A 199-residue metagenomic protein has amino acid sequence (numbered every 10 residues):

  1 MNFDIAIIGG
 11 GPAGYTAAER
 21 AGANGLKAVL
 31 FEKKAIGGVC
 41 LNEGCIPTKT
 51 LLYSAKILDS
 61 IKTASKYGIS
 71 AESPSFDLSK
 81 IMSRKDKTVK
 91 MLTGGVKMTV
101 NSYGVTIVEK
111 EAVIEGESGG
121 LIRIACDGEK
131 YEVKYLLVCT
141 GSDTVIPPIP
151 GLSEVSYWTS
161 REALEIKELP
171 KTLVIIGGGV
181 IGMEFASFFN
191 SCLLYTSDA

Functional and structural regions predicted by a protein language model:
M1-G10, K171-I176: Beta1/beta-strand and adjacent pyrophosphate-binding region of the FAD-binding site in flavoprotein oxidoreductases
N2-F3, E19-L26, F31-L169: Glycine-rich flavin
I5-V29, F185-N190: N-terminal Rossmann-like FAD-binding beta1-loop-alpha1 element of flavoenzymes
G10-G11, K33, G178-G179: Glycine-rich Rossmann-fold phosphate-binding loop(s) that bind the pyrophosphate of adenine dinucleotide cofactors
Y15, V145-I146, G182: Short glycine-rich, flexible loops that bind phosphorylated cofactors or substrates
E168-L194: Rossmann-like NAD(P)H-binding beta-loop-alpha module
Y195-A199: Conserved small/polar residues in nucleotide/adenosyl-binding loops
